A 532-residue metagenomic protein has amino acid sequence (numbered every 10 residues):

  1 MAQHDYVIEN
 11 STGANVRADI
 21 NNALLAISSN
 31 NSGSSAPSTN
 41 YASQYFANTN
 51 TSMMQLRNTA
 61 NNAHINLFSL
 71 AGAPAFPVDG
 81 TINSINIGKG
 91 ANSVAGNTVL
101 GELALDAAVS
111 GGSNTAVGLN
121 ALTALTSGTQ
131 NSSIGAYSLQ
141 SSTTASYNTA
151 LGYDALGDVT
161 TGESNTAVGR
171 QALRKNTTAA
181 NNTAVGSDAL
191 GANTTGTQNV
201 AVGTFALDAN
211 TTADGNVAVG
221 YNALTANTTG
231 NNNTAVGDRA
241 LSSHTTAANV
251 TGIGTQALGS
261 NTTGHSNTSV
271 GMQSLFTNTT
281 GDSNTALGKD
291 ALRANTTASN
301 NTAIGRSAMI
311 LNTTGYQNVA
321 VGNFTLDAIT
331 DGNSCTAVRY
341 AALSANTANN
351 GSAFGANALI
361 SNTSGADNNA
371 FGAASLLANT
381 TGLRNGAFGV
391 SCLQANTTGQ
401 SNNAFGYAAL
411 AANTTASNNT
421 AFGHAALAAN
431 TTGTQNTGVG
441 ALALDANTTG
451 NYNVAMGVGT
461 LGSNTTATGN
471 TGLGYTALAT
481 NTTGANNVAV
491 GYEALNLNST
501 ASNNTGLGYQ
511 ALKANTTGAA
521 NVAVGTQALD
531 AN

Functional and structural regions predicted by a protein language model:
A2-Y6: Short, contiguous pre-domain boundary segments
I8-T12, V16, G96, A348: N-terminal amphipathic alpha-helix initiation
N10-Y45, T51, N62-G72, G88-K89: Extracellular/surface-exposed low-complexity repeats and stalk/linker segments enriched in Gly/Pro and small polar
M53-T59: Short beta-strand segments and strand-loop junctions that repeat across beta-rich extracellular domains
A73-P77: Short, surface-exposed linear segments at secondary-structure transitions and domain or protein termini
D79-N532: Glycine- and small/polar-enriched repetitive beta-structure motifs of secreted/surface proteins
